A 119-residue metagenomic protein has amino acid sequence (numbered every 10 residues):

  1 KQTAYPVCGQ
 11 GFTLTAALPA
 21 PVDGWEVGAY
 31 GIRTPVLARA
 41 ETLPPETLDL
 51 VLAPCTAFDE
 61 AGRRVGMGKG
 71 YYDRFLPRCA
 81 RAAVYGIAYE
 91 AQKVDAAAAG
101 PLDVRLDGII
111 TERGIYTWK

Functional and structural regions predicted by a protein language model:
K1-T42, Y89-A96: Extended, well-folded interaction surfaces typified by the phenylalanyl-tRNA synthetase beta subunit core
V27, V36-A38, E46-V51, D59-R64 (+1 more regions): Surface-exposed, charge/polar-rich loops and edge strands
